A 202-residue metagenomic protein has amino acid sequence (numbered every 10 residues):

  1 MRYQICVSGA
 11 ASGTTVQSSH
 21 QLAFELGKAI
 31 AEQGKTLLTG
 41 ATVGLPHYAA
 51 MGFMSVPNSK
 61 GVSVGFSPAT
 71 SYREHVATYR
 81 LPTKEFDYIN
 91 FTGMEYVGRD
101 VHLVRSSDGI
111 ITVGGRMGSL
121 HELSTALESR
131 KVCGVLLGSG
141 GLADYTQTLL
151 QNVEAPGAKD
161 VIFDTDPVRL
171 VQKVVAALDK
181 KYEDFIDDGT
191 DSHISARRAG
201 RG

Functional and structural regions predicted by a protein language model:
M1-Q17, L26-Q33: Generic N-terminal amphipathic, Lys/Arg-enriched alpha-helix
C6-V7, T39, G65, V135: Structural beta-sheet core signal
F24-Q33, V43-T125: Acidic/glycine-enriched connector segments
L38, I111-T112, C133-L136: Short hydrophobic alpha-helical runs that function as membrane-insertion/retention elements
G61-S67, L120-L123, E128-T148: Short, acidic/small-residue loops that bind anionic groups at enzyme active sites
T78-E85, L149-G157: Short, conserved catalytic or adaptor-binding loops enriched in Gly and charged residues
I89-M94, G157-K173: Short acidic-hydrophobic, aromatic-tinged amphipathic segments that line or gate anion-handling sites
A176-G202: C-terminal amphipathic helix plus adjacent low-complexity, charged tail appended to glycosyltransferase catalytic
